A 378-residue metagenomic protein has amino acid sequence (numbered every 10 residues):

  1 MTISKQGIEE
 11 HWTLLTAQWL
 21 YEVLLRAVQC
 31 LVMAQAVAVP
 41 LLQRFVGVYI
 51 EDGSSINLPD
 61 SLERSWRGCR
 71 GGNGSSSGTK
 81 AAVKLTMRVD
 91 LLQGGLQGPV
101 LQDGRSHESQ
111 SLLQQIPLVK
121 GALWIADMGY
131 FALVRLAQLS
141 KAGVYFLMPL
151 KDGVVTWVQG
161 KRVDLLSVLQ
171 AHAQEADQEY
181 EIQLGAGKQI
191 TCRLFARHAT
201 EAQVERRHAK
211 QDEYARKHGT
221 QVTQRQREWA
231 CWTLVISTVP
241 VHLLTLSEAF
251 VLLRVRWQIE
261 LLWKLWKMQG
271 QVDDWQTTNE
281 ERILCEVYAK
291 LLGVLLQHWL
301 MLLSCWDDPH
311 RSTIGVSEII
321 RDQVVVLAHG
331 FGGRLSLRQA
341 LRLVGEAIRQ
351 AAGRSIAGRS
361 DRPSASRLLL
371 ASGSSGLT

Functional and structural regions predicted by a protein language model:
T2-L15, W19-L31, A38-G47, E51-R64 (+1 more regions): Single, function-defining residue in the core of a domain
